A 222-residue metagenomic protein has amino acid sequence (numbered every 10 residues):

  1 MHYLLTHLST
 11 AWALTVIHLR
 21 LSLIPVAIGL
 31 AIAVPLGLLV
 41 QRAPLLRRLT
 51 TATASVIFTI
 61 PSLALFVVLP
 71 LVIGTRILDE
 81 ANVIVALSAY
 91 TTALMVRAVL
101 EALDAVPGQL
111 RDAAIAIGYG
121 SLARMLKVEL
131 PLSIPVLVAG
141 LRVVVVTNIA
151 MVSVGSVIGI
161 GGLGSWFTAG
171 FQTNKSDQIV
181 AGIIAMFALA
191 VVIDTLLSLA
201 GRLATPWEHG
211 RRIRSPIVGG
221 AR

Functional and structural regions predicted by a protein language model:
M1-H2, S9, A13, T195-R222: Transmembrane alpha-helical segments of polytopic membrane transport and secretion proteins
M1-S9, L39-V40, A123-K127: Short, membrane-interfacial amphipathic segments enriched in basic
T10-L21, F66-L94, I134, Q178 (+1 more regions): Loop-to-helix entry region at the N-terminal start of transmembrane alpha-helices in multi-pass membrane transporters
A11-L39: Transmembrane alpha-helix signature in integral membrane proteins
L23, L122-G155, A181, L197: Transmembrane alpha-helices
L36-L69, L87, R97-E101: Cytoplasmic-entry segments and transmembrane alpha-helices of multi-pass inner-membrane transporters
A98-L137, L163: Short cytoplasmic-facing helical segments at TM-TM junctions of multi-pass membrane proteins
L163-L199: Hydrophobic alpha-helical transmembrane segments of polytopic membrane proteins
